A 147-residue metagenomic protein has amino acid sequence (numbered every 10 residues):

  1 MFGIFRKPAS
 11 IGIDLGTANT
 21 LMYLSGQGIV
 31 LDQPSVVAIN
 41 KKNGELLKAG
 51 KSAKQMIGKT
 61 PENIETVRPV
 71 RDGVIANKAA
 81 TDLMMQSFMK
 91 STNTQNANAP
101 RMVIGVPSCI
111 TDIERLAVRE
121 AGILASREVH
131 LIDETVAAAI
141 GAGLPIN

Functional and structural regions predicted by a protein language model:
M1-N147: Nucleotide/phosphate-binding catalytic cleft detector across ATP-hydrolyzing and phosphate-transferring enzymes
